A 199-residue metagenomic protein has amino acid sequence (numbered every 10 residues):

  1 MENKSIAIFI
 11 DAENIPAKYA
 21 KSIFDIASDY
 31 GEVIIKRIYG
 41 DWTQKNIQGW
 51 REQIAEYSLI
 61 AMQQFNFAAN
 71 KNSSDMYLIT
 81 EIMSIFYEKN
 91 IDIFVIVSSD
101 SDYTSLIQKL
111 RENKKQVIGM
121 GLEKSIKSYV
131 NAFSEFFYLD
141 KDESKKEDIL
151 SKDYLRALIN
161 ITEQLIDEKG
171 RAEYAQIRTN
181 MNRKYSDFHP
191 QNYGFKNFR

Functional and structural regions predicted by a protein language model:
M1-Y87, Q108, Q116: Domain-level signal for Mg2+-assisted phosphodiester chemistry and nucleotide/NA-binding surfaces in nucleic-acid
I6, D92, S134: Conserved acidic residues
K21, I47, M76-I79, T104 (+3 more regions): Amphipathic alpha-helical transducer elements in NTP-driven molecular machines
Y39, F65, D92-S99, L106 (+1 more regions): Acidic beta-strand-to-loop metal/phosphate-binding motif
A61, F94, E135-F137: Short, well-ordered beta-strand core segments
A69-K71, K124-S128, S144-K145: Short gly/pro/ser/thr-enriched loop/turn and capping motifs at secondary-structure boundaries
I107-Y138: VWA/integrin I-like adhesion module and closely mimicked acidic/polar interface patches used
S144-R199: N-terminal regulatory modules in eukaryotic regulatory proteins
